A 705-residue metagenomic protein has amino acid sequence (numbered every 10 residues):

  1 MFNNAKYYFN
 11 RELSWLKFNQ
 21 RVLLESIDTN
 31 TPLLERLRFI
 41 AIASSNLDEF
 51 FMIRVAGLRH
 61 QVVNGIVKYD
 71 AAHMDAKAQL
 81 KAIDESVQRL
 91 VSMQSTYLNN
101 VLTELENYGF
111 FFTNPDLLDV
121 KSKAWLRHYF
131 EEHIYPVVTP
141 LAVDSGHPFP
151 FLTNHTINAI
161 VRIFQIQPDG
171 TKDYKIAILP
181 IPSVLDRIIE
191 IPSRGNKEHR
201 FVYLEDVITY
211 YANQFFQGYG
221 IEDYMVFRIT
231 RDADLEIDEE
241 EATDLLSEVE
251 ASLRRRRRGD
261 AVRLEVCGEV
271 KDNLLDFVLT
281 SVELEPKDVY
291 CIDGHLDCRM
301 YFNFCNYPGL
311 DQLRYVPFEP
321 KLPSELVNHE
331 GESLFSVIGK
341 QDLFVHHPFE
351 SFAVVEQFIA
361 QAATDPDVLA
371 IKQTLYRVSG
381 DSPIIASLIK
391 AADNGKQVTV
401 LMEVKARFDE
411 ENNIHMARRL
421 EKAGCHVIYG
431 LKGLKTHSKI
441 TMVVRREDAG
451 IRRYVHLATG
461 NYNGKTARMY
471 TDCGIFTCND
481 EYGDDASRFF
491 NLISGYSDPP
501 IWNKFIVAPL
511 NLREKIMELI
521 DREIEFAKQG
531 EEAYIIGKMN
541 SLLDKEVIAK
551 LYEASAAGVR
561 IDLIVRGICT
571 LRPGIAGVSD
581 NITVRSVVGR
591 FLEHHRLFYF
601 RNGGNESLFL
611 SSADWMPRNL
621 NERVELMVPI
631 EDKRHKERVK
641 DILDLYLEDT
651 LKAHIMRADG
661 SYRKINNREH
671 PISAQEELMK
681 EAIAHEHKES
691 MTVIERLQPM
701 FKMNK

Functional and structural regions predicted by a protein language model:
M1-I535, E553, A557, C569-K705: N-terminal localization/anchoring segments of enzymes in phospholipid and broader phosphate metabolism
N540: Cofactor-pocket helix-loop regions in the catalytic cores of large enzyme subunits
K545-I548, Y552: Glycine/threonine-rich ATP-lid/beta-loop region of ATP-binding domains
R560-I564: Hydrophobic alpha/beta core scaffold segments
